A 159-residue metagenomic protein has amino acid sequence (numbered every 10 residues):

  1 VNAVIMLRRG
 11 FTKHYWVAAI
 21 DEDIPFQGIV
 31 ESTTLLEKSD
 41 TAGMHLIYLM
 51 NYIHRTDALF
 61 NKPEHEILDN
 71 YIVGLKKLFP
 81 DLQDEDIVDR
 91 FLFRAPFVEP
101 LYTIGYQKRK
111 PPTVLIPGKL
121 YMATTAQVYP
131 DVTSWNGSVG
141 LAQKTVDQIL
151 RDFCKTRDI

Functional and structural regions predicted by a protein language model:
V1-I47, Y52-N61, H65, N70-L82 (+2 more regions): Mid-domain catalytic core of redox enzymes that form a hydrophobic substrate pocket/lid adjacent to a catalytic redox
Q27, V88-D89, G118: A short, local hydrophobic-aromatic micro-motif
L35-A42, R94-M122, A126-Y129: FAD-binding beta-loop-beta segment adjacent to the flavin cofactor pocket
P63, Y102-Y106, S134: Residues at alpha-helix caps and immediate loop-helix transition turns in enzyme cores, especially N- and C-cap
L82-R94: A short coil-to-beta-strand element that immediately follows conserved catalytic motifs
E85, I149-I159: Active-site-proximal substrate-binding core of FAD-dependent oxidoreductases
T125-F153: A conserved FAD-binding loop/helix module that cradles the flavin
